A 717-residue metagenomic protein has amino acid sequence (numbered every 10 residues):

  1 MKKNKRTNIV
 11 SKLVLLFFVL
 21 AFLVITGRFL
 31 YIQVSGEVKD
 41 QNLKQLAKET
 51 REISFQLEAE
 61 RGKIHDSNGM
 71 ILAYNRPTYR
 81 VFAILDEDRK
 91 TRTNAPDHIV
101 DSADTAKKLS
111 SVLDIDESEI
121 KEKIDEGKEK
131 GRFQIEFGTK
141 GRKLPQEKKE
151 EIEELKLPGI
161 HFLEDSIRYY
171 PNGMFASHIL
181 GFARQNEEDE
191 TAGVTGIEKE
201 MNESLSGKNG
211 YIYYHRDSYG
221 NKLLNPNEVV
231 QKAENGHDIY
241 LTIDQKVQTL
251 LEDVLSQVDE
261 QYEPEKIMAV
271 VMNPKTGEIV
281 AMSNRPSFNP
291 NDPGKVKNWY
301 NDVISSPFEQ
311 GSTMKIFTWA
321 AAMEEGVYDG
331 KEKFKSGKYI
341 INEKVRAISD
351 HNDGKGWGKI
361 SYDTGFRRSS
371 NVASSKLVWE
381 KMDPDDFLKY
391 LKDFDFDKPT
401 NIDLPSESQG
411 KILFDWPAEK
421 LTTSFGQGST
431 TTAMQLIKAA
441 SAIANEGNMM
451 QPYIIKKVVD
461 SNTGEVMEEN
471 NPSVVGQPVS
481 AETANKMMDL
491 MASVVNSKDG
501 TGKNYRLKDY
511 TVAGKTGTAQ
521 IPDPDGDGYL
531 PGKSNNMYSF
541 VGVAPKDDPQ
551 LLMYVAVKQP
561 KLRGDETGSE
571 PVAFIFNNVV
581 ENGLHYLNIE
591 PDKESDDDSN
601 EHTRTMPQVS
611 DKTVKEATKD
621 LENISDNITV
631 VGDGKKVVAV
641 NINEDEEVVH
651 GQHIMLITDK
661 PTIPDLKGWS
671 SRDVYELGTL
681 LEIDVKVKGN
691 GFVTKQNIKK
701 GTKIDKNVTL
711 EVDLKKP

Functional and structural regions predicted by a protein language model:
M1-N291, D385-D393, L562-N582, F692-K695: Periplasmic/cell-envelope proteins involved in peptidoglycan metabolism and beta-lactam response
T50-I53, L85-H98, A106-S110, F133-G141 (+13 more regions): Second-shell loop/turn segments in exported
A59, P96-A103, R142-Q146, T191 (+15 more regions): Soluble non-cytosolic domains of exported or imported proteins
A59-E60, S67, R76-T78, L157 (+17 more regions): Extracytoplasmic
A73, S218-K222, P226, I267-G311 (+1 more regions): Beta-lactam-recognizing serine transpeptidase/beta-lactamase-like catalytic domain environment
E119-K128, P264-T276, L404-S408, Y453-N462 (+3 more regions): Acidic/histidine-enriched alpha-helical segments
G141-L155, H161-H178, F182, D460-A573 (+2 more regions): Conserved SxxK-family serine transpeptidase/carboxypeptidase catalytic domain of penicillin-binding proteins
D509, D523, V555-P717: Ligand-recognition elements built from short beta-strands and adjacent flexible loops
